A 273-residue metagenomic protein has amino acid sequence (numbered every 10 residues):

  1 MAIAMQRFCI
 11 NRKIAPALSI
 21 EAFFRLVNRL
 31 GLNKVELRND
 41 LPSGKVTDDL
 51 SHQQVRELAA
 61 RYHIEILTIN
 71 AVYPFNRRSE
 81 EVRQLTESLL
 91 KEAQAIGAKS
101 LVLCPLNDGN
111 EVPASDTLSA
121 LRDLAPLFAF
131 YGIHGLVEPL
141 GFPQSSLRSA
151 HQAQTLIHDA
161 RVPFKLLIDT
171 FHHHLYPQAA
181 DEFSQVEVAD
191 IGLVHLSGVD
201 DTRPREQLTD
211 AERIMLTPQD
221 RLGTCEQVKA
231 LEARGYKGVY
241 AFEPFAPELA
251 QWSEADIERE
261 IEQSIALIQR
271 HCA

Functional and structural regions predicted by a protein language model:
Q6-R12, V35-L37, I66-A71, L101-L103 (+4 more regions): Hydrophobic faces of well-ordered beta-strands that scaffold small-molecule active sites in alpha/beta enzyme cores
N11-A15, R38-P42, A71-P74, L106-D108 (+4 more regions): Active-site beta-loop-alpha junctions enriched in small/polar residues
E21-R25, L58-R61, E65, F75-K165 (+3 more regions): Active-site acidic/histidine proton-transfer and metal-coordination neighborhood in alpha/beta enzyme cores
V27, V35, A59, A93 (+6 more regions): Conserved, mostly hydrophobic/aromatic
L30, A95-I96, A189, R234: Structural motif
V35, P126-R221: Acidic/histidine-rich catalytic cores of soluble enzymes
E36-R56, D108: Glycine-rich, proline-tolerant flexible connector loops at the mouths of alpha/beta enzymes
E254-A273: C-terminal helical cap(s) of enzyme catalytic domains, especially alpha/beta-barrels
